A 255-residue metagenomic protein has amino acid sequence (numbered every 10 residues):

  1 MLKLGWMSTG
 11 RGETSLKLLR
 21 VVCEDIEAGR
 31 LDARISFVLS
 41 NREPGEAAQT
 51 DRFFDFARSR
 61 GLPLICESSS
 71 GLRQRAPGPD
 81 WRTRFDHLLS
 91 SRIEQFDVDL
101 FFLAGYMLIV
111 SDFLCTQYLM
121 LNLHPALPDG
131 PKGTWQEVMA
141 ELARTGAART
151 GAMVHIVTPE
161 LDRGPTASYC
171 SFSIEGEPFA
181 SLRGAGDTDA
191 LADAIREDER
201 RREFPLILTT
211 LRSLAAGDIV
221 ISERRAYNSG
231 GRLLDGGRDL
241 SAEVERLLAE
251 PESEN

Functional and structural regions predicted by a protein language model:
M1-N255: One-carbon transfer enzymes
